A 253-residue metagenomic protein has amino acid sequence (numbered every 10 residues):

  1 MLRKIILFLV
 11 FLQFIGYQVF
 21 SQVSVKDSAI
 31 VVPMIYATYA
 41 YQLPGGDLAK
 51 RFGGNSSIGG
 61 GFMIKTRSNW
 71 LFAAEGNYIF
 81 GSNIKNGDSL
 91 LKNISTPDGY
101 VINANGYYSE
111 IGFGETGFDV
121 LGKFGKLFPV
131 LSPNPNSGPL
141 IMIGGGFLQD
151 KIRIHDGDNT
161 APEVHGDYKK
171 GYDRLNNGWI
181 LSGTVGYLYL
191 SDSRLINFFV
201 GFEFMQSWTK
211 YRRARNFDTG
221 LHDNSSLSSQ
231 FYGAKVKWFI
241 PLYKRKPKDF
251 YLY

Functional and structural regions predicted by a protein language model:
K4-F14: Sec-dependent N-terminal signal peptides
Q22-L71, K237, P241, Y253: Short glycine/proline- and aromatic-enriched beta-strand/turn motifs that initiate or cap beta-hairpins
Q22-V31, S68-N69, V130-G138, L190-F198 (+1 more regions): Short loop/turn motifs that connect adjacent beta-strands in outer-membrane beta-barrel proteins
V31, G54-I58, G114-V120, S137 (+3 more regions): Residues that define the transmembrane beta-barrel architecture of outer-membrane proteins
A37, G60-I64, G76, V120-K126 (+4 more regions): Residues on the lipid-exposed face of transmembrane beta-strands in outer-membrane beta-barrel proteins
Q42-P44, I79-N83, L127-P129, G146-I152 (+2 more regions): Structural signature of outer-membrane beta-barrel domains
G46-R51, I84-T116, D150-G178, T209-G233: Extracellular/periplasm-exposed beta-strand and loop segments of Gram-negative cell-envelope proteins, dominated by
G183, Y189-Y253: Predominantly the C-terminal beta-signal and adjacent terminal strand-loop region of outer-membrane beta-barrel
